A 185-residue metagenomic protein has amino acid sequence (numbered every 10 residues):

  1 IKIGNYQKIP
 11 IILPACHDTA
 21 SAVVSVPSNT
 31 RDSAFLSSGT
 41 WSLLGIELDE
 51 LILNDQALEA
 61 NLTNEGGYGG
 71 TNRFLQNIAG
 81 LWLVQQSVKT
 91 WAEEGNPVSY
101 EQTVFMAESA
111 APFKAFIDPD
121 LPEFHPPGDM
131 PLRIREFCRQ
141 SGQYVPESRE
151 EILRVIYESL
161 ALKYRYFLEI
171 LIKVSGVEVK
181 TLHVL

Functional and structural regions predicted by a protein language model:
K2-L182: Active-site core segments that coordinate phosphate-bearing ligands/cofactors across diverse enzyme families
L185: Glycine-rich Rossmann NAD(P)(H)-binding loop
